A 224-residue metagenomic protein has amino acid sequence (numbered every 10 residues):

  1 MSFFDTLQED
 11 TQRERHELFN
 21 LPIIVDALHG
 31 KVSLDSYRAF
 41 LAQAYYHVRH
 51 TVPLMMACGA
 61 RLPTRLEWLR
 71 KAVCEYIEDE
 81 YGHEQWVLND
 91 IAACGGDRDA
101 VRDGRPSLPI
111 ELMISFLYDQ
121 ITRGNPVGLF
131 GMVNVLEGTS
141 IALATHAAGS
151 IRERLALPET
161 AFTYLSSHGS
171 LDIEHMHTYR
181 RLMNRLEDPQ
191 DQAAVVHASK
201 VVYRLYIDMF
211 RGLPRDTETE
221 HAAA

Functional and structural regions predicted by a protein language model:
M1-A224: Non-heme di-metal
